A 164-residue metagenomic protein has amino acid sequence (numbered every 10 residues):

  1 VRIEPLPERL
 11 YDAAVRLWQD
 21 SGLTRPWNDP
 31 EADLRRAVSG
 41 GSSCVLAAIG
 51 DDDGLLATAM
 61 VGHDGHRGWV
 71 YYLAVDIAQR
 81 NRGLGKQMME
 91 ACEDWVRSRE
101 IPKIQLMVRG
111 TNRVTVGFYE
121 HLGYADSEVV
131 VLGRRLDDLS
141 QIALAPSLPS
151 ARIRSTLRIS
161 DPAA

Functional and structural regions predicted by a protein language model:
V1-R2: Extreme N-terminal starter segment of soluble prokaryotic enzymes
P5-Y72, D76, M89-A91, W95 (+5 more regions): Acetyl-CoA-dependent GNAT
V38-S39, V116-F118, L139-Q141: Short secondary-structure transition/capping segments
L73-R80, V108-R109: A short, internal acetyl-CoA/4′-phosphopantetheine-binding micro-motif in the GNAT/acyltransferase core
N81-R82, K86-E90, S98, P102 (+2 more regions): Conserved active-site alpha-helix within GNAT-family acetyltransferase domains
V108, D137-S140: N-terminal beta-strand motif that seeds the catalytic metal site of vicinal oxygen chelate
Q141-P149: Short, charged, solvent-exposed linker or helix-capping segments at domain edges/interfaces that act as flexible hinges
